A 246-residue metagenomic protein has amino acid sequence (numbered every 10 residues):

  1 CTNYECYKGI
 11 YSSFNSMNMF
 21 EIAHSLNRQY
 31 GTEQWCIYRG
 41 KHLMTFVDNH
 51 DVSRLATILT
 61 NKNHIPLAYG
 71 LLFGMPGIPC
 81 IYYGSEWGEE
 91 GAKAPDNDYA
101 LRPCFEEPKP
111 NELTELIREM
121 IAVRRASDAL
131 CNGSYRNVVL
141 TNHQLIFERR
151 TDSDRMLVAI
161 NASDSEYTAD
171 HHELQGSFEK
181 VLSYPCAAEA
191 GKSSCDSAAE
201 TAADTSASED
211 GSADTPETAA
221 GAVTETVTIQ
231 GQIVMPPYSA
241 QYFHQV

Functional and structural regions predicted by a protein language model:
C1-A94, T141-N142, E148-T151, V158 (+1 more regions): Conserved alpha/beta catalytic core and glycan-binding cleft of carbohydrate-active enzymes
F20, K62, P76, I81 (+1 more regions): Carbohydrate-interacting/catalytic domains
